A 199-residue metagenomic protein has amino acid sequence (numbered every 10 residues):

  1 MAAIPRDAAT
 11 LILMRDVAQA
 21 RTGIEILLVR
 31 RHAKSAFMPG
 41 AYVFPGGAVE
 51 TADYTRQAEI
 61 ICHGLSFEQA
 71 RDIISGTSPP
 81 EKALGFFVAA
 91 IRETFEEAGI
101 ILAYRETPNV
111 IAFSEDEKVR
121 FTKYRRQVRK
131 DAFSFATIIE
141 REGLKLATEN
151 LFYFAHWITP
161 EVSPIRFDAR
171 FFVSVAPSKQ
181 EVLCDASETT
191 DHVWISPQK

Functional and structural regions predicted by a protein language model:
M1-K199: N-terminal leader/linker segments that precede catalytic domains of diphosphate-processing enzymes
